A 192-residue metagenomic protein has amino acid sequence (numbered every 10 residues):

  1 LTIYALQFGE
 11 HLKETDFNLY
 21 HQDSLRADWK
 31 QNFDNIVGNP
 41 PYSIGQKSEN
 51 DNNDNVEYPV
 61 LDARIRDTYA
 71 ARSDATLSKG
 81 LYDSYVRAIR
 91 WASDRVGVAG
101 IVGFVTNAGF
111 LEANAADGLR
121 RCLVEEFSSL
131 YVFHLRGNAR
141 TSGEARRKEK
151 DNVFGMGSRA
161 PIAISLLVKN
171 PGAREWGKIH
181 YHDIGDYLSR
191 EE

Functional and structural regions predicted by a protein language model:
L1-V132: SAM-dependent methyltransferase catalytic region
N50, R72-A75, W91-E192: Sequence-level detector for compositionally biased, low-complexity segments
